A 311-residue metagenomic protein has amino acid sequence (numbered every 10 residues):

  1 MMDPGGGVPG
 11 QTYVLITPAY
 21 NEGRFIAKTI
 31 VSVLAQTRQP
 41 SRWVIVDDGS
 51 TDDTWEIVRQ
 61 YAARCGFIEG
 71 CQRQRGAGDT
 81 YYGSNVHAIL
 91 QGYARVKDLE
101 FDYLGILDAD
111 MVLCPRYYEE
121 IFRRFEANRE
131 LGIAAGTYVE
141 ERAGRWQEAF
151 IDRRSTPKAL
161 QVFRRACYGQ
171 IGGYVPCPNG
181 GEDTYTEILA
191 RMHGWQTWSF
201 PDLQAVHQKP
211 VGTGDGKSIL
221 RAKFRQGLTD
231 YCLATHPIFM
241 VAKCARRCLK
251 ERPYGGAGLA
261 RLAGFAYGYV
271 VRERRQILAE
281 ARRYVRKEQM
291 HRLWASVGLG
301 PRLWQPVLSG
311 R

Functional and structural regions predicted by a protein language model:
M1-A35: N-proximal low-complexity "stem/linker" segments adjacent to membrane-targeting elements
V31-G78: Acidic donor-binding segment of Leloir-type glycosyltransferases
A77, V112-Q147: Conserved donor NDP-sugar-binding/catalytic core segment of glycosyltransferases
V86-Y103: Active-site nucleotide-sugar/metal-binding loop of Leloir-type enzymes
E100-V112: Short beta-strand-to-loop acidic/aromatic patch adjacent to the donor-nucleotide binding site
P157-G172: Conserved nucleotide-sugar donor-binding and metal-coordinating catalytic region shared by glycosyltransferases
N179-T186: Acidic donor-binding loop at a coil-to-helix junction in glycosyltransferase catalytic cores that engages
R221-R311: Non-catalytic, C-terminal membrane-associated alpha-helical segments of glycosyltransferases
